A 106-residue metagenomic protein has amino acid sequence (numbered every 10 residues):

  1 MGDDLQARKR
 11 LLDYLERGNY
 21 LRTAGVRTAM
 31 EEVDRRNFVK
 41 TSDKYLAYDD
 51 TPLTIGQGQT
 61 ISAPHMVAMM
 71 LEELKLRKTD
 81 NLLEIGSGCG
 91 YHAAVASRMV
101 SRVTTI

Functional and structural regions predicted by a protein language model:
M1-L83, Y91-M99: Class I SAM-dependent transferase core
G88: Conserved glycine-rich SAM-binding loop
R102-I106: Conserved SAM-binding motif I beta-strand of class I
